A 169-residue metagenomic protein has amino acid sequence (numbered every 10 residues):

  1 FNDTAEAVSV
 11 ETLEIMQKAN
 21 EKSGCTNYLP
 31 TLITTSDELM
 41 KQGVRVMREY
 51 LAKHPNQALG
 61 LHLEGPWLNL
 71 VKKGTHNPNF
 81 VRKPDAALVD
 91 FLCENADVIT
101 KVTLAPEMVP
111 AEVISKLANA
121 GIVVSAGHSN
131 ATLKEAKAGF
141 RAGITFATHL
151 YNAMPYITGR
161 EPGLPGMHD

Functional and structural regions predicted by a protein language model:
F1-V10: Di-metal (Zn2+ and/or Mg2+/Mn2+) metal-binding site signature of metallo-dependent hydrolases with the MBL/beta-CASP
N2, E14-G43, N56-N69, A96-E107 (+2 more regions): Divalent metal-dependent hydrolysis catalytic cores, especially in the metallo-beta-lactamase
V10-T12, G43-V46, D85-A87, R160-G166: Charged helix-capping and loop-helix junction motifs
L13-Q17, K41-R48, V89, I114: Generic structural signal for well-ordered alpha-helices, preferentially at hydrophobic/aromatic core positions
M40-G43, V71-P78, I114, A136 (+1 more regions): Short acidic, glycine/serine/threonine-rich loops at helix termini
K41-P55, K134-R141: Short amphipathic alpha-helices and their capping/turn segments at secondary-structure boundaries
L70-E94: Conserved phosphate-binding/catalytic loop of the ribokinase/pfkB sugar-kinase fold
E94-D169: Active-site core of metal-dependent hydrolases
